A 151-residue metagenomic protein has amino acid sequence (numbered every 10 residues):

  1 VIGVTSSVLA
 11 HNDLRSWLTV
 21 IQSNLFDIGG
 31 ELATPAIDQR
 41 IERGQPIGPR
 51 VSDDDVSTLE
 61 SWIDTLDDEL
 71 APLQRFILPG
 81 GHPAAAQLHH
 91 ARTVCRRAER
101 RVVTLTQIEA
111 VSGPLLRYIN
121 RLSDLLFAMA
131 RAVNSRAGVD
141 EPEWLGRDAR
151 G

Functional and structural regions predicted by a protein language model:
V1-G151: Phosphate/pyrophosphate-binding loop motifs in nucleotide- or prenyl diphosphate-using proteins
